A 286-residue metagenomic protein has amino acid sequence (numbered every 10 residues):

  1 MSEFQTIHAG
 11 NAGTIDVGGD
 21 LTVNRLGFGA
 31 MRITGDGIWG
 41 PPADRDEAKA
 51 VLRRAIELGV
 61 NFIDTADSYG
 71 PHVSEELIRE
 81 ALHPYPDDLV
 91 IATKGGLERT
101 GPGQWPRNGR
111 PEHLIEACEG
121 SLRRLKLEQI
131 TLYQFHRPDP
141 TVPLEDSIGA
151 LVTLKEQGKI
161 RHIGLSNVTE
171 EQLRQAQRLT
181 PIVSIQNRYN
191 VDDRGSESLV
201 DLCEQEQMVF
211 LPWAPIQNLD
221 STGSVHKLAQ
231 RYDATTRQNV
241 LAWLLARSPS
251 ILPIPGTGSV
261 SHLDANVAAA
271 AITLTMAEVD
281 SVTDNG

Functional and structural regions predicted by a protein language model:
M1-L89: N-terminal binding-site loop/beta-alpha segment at the start of enzyme catalytic domains that lines or forms
E3-Q5, A9, P138-G286: Beta/alpha (TIM)-barrel catalytic core signal, keyed to glycine-rich beta->alpha loops juxtaposed to Asp/Glu that bind
D16, V23-G27, N61-F62, D88-A92 (+5 more regions): Structural preference for beta-strand elements that scaffold enzyme active sites
G18, E57, R79-V90, L122-K126 (+2 more regions): Acidic (Asp/Glu)-rich catalytic clusters
G19-W39, A92-W105, Q129, Q134 (+1 more regions): N-terminal small/glycine-rich loop or linker at the start of catalytic domains across soluble metabolic enzymes
G40-E47, V73, L77, W105-E116 (+1 more regions): Alpha-helix N-cap and loop-to-helix initiation/capping positions
P41-A55, G109-L125, T169-Q175: Short, acidic/polar
L122-P140: Active-site groove signature of glycoside hydrolases
